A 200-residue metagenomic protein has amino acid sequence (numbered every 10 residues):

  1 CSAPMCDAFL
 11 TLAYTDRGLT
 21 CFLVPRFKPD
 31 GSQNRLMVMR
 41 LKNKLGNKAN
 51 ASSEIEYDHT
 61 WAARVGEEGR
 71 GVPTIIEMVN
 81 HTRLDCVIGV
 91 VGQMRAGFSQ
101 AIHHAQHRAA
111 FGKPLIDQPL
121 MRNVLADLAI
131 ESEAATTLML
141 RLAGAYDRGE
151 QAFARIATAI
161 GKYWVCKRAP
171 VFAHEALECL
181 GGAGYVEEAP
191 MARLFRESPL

Functional and structural regions predicted by a protein language model:
C1, N43-G46: A generic local secondary-structure boundary/capping motif
C1-Q33: A short core secondary-structure module
S2-C6, A49, E68: Short glycine/proline-enriched turns and hinge-like loops at secondary-structure junctions
C6-A8, L19, N50-E54, T60 (+3 more regions): Active-site lining segments that contact anionic ligands and/or coordinate catalytic metals
F9-L10, V38-K44, P199-L200: Glycine-rich, charged/polar anion/phosphate-binding loops that engage phosphate groups from diverse ligands
L12, G46, I55-H59, I88 (+1 more regions): C-terminal substrate-binding/cap subdomain adjacent to the FAD-binding core in PCMH-type and related FAD-linked
F27-M39, A51-T82, S99-D117: A glycine-rich, basic-preceded beta-loop-alpha segment at the flavin cofactor/substrate interface of flavin-utilizing
R83-L200: Alpha-helical interface subdomain recognition
